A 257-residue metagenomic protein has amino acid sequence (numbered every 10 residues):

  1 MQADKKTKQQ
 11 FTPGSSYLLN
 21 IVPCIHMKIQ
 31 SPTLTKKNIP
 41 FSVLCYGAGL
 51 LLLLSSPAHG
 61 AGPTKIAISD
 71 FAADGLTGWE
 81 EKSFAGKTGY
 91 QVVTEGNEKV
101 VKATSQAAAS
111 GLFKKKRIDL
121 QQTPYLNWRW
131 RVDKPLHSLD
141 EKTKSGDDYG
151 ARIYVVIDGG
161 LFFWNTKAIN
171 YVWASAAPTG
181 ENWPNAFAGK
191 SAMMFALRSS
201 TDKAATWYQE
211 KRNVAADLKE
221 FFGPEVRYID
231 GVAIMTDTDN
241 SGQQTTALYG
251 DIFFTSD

Functional and structural regions predicted by a protein language model:
M1-I39: N-terminal secretory signal peptides that target proteins for export/translocation
L44-S55: Bacterial N-terminal signal peptides
A61-F84: Extracellular carbohydrate-recognition regions
F71, V232, D251-F253: Extracellular beta-strand elements of beta-rich domains used for carbohydrate recognition/degradation or cell-matrix
Q91-G111: Short carbohydrate-recognition loop motifs
K115-L126, T201-A204: Extracellular/lumenal carbohydrate-interaction signature centered on repeated Trp-anchored short motifs
G146-A192: Extracellular/luminal beta-rich ligand-recognition and adhesion surfaces characterized by aromatic-Gly/Pro-enriched
D148-I153, K190-S200, A204-G242: Extracellular beta-strand ligand-recognition surfaces/modules
